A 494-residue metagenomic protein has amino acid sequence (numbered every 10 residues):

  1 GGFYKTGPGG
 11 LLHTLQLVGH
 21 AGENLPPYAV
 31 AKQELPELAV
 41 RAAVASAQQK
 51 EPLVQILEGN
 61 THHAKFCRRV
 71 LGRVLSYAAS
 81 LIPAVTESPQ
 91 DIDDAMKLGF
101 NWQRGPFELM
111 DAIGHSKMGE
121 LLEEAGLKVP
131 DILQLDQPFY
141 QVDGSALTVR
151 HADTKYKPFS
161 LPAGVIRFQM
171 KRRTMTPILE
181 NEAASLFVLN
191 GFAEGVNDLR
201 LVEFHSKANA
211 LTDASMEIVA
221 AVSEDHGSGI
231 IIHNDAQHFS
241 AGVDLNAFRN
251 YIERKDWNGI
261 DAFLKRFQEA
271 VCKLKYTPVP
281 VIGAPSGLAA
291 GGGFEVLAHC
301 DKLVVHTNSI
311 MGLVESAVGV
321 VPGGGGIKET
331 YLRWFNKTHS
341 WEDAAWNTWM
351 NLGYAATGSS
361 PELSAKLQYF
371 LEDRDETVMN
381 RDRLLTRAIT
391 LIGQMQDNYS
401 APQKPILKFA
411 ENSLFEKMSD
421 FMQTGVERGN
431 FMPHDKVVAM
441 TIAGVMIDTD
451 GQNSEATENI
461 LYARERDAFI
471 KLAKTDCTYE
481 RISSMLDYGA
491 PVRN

Functional and structural regions predicted by a protein language model:
G1-I230, D235-Q237, N246-V279, S286-A289 (+3 more regions): N-terminal glycine-rich phosphate-binding loop for ADP-containing cofactors
A241-V243: Extended, composition-driven regions rather than compact fold-specific motifs
